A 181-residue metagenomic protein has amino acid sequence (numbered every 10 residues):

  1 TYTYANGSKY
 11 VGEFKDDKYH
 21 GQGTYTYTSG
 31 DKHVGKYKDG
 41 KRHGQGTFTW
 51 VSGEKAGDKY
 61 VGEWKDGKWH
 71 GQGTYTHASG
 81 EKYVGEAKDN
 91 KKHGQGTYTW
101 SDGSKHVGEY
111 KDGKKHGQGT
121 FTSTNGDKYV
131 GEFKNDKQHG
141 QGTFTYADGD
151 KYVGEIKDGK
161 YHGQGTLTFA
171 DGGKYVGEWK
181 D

Functional and structural regions predicted by a protein language model:
T1-T3, K18, T24-T28, K41 (+10 more regions): Threonine-centered tandem repeat motifs in low-complexity domains
S8, S29, S52, S79 (+1 more regions): Serine residues within intrinsically disordered or low-complexity segments
Y10-Y19, H33-H43, K55-G71, K82-H93 (+4 more regions): Conserved anchor residues at repeat-unit boundaries in beta-strand-based tandem repeats, strongest for the MORN repeat
